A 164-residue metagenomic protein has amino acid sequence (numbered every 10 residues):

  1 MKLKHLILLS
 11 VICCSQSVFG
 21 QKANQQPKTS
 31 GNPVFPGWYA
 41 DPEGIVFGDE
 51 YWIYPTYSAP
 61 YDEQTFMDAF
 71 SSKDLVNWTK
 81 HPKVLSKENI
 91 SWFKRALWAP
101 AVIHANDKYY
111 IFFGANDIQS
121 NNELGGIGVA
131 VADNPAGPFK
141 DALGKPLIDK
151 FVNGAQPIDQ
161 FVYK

Functional and structural regions predicted by a protein language model:
M1-A23: Bacterial Sec-dependent N-terminal signal peptides
V18-K164: Carbohydrate-active catalytic/glycan-binding domains of CAZyme proteins, especially the secreted or lumenal ectodomains
